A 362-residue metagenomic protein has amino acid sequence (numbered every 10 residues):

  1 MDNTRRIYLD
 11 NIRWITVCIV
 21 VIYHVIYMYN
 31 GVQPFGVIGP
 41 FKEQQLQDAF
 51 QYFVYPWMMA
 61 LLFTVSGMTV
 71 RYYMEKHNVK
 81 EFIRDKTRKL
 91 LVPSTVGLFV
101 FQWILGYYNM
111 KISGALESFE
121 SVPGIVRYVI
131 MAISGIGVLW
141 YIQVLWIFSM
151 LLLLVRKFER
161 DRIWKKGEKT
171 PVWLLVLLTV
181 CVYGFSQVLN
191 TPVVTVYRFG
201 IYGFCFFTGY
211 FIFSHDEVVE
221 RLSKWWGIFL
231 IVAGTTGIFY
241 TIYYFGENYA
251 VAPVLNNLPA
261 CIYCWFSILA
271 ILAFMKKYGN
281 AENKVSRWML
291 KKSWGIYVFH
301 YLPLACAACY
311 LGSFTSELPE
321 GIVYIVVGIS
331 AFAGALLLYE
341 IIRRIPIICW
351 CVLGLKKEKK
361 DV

Functional and structural regions predicted by a protein language model:
M1-V362: Alpha-helical transmembrane segments and their immediate juxtamembrane cytosolic regions
